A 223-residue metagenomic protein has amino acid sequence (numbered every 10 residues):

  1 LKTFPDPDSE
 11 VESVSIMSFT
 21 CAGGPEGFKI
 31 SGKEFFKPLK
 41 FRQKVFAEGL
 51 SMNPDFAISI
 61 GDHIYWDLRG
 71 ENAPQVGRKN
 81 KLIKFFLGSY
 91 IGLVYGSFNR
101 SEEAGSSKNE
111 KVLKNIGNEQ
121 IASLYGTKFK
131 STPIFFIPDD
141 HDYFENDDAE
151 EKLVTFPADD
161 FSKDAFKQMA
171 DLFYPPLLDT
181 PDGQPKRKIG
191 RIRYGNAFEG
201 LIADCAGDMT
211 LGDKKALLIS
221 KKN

Functional and structural regions predicted by a protein language model:
L1-N223: Metal-dependent phosphoester/phosphodiester hydrolase catalytic core
